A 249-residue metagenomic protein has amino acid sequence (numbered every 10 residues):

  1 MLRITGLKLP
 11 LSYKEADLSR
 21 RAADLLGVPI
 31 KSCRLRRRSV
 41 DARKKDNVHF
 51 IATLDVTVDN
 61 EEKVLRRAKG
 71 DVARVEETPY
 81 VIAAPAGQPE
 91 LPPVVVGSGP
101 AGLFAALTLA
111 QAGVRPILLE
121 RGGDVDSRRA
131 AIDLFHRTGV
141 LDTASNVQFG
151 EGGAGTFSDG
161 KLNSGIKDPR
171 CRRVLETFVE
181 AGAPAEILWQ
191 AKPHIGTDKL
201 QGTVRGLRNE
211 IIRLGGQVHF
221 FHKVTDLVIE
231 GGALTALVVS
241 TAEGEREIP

Functional and structural regions predicted by a protein language model:
M1-L91: Extreme N-terminal leader/targeting segments of oxidoreductases
E15-D17, V125-R129: Short N-terminal binding/cap micro-motifs at the start of the first secondary-structure element
D24, L107, Q111, N209: Short, well-ordered alpha-helices that flank and scaffold nucleotide-derived cofactor binding pockets
S32-R34, R115, Q217: Conserved beta-strand segments of alpha/beta enzyme cores
R34-S39, F220-T235: A conserved short coil-to-beta-strand element within the FAD-binding core of flavoproteins
R43-N47, S127, D133-V218, H222-K223: Conserved N-terminal/central alpha/beta ligand/cofactor-binding core
Q88-G123: N-terminal Rossmann-like FAD-binding beta1-loop-alpha1 element of flavoenzymes
V228-P249: Conserved beta-strand-loop-beta-strand element in the redox core of flavoprotein oxidoreductases
